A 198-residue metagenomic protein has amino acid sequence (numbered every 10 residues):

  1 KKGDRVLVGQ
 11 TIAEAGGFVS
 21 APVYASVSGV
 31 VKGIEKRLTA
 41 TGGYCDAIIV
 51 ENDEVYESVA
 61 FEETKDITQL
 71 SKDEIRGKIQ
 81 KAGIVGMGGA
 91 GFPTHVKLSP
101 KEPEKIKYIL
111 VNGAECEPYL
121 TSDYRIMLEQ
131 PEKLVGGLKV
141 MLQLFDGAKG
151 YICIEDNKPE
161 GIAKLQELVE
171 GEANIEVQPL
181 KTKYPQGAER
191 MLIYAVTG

Functional and structural regions predicted by a protein language model:
K2-E14, G33: Short, well-structured beta-strand-loop connectors
E14-S26, T41-Y44, S58-V59: Short, Lys/Arg- and Gly-enriched loop/turn segments at beta-strand edges
G29-V31: Conserved hydrophobic positions within beta-strands
I34-T39: Short, conserved beta-turn/loop elements at beta-strand boundaries and strand-helix junctions
E57-V85, Y108-V111, Q178-G198: Phosphate/diphosphate-binding glycine-rich loops and adjacent basic-rich segments that engage nucleotide
K105-T121: Residues forming anionic-ligand binding surfaces in small-molecule and nucleic-acid pockets of primarily soluble enzymes
L128-L144: Histidine-anchored nucleotide/phosphate-binding helix
A148-G198: Hydrophobic alpha-helical positions that pack around
